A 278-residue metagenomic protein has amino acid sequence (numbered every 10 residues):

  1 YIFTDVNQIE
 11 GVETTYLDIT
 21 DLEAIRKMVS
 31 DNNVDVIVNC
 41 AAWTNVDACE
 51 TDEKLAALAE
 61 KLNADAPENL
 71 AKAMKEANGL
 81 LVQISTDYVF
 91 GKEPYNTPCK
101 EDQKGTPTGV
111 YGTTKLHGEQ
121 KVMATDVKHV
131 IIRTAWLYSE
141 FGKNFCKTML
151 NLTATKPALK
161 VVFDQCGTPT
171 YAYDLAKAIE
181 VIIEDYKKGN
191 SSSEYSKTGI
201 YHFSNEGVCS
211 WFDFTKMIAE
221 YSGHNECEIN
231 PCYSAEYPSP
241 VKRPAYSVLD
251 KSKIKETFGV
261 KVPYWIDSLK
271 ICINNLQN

Functional and structural regions predicted by a protein language model:
T4, I37-A41, L81-D87, I132-T134: SDR active-site strand-loop-helix element
N7-E23: Rossmann-fold cofactor-recognition segment
I19-L62: NAD(P)H-binding glycine-rich loop region in Rossmannoid oxidoreductase-like domains and their noncatalytic homologs
N32, E76-N78, T125, S222: Helix C-cap/helix->beta junction micro-motif
K54-N69, L80, V89-I132, W136-S139: Catalytic helix-loop patch of NAD(P)-dependent Rossmann-fold dehydrogenases
Q120-T168, Y173-V181: NAD(P)-dependent short-chain dehydrogenase/reductase
A178, D185-S239: Mid/C-terminal beta-alpha module of Rossmann-like enzyme folds, strongest in SDR-family dehydrogenases/epimerases
W265-N278: Amphipathic terminal alpha-helices
